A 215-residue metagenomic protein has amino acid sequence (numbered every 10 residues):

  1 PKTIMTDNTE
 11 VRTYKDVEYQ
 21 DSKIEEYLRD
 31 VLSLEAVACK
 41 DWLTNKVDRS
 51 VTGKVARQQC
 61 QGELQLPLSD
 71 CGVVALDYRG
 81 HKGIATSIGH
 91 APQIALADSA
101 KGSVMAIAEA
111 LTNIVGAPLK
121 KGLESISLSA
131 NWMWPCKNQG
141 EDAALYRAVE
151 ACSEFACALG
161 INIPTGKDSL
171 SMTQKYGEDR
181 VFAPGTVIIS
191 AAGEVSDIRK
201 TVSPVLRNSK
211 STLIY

Functional and structural regions predicted by a protein language model:
P1-Y215: Glycine/proline-enriched, intrinsically flexible loops and inter-domain linkers
